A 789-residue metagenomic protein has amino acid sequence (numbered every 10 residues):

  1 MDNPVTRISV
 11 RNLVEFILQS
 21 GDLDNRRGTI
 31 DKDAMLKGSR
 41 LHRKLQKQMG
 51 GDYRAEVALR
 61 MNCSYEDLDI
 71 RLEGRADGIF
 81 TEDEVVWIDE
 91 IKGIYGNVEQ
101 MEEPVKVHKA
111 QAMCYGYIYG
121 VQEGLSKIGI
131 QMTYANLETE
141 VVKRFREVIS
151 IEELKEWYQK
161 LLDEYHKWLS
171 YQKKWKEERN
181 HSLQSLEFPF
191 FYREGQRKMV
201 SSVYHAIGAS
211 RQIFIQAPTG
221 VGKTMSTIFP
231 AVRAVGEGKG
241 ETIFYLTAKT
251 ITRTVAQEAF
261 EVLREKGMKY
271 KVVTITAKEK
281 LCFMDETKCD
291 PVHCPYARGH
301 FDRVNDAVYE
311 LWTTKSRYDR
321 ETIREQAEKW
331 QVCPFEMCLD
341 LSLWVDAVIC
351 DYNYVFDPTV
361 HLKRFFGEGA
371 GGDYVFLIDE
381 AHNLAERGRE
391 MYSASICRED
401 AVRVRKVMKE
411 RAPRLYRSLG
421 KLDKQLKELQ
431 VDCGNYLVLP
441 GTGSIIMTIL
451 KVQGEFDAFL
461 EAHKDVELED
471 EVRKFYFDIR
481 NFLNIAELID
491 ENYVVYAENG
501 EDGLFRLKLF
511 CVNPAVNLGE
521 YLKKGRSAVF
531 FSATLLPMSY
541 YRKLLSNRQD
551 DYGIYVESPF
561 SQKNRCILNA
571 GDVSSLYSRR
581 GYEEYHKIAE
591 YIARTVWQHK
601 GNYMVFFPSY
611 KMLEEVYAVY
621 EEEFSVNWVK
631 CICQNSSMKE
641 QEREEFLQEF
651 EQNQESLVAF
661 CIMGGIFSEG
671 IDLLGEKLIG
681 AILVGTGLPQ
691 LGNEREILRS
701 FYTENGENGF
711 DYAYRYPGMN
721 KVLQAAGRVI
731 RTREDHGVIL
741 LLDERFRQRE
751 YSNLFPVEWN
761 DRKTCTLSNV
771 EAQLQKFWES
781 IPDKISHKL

Functional and structural regions predicted by a protein language model:
M1-V85, A110: Metal-dependent nuclease catalytic cores that hydrolyze phosphodiester bonds in DNA/RNA, characterized by
M61-K155: Mg2+/Mn2+-dependent nuclease catalytic core
K174-Q216: Conserved pre-motif I regulatory segment
N180, E187, K239-V348, F356 (+4 more regions): A substrate-engagement module of RecA-like helicase motors
G208-P230: Walker A/P-loop
T227, T254, E328-A347, D351-F456 (+2 more regions): Signature of the SF2 helicase/ATPase Hel1-core->accessory helical subdomain module
I323-V348, T359-F366, A458-S574, R579 (+4 more regions): A contiguous, basic/glycine-rich beta-loop/short-helix subdomain that forms a polymer-engagement track
G571-E583, S636-R747: Conserved RecA-like P-loop NTPase helicase motor core
